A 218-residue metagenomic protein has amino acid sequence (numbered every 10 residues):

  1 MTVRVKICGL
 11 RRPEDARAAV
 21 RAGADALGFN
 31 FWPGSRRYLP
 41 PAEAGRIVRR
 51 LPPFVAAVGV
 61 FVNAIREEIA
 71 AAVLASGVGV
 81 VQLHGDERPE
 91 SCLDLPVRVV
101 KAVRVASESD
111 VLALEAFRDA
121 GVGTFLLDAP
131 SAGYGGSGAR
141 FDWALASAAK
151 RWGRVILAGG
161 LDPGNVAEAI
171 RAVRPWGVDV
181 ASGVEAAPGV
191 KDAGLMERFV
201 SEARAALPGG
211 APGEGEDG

Functional and structural regions predicted by a protein language model:
M1-G218: Conserved N-terminal beta1-alpha1 strand-loop-helix module at the mouth
